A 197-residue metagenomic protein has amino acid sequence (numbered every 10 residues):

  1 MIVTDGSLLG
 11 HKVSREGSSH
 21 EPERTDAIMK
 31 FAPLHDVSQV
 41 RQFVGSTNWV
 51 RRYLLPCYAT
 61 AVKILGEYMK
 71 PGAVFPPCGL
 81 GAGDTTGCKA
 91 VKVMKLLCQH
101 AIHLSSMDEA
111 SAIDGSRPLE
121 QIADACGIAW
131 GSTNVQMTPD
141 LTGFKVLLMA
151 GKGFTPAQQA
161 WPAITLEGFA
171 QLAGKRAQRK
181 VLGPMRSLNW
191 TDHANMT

Functional and structural regions predicted by a protein language model:
M1-A110, P118: C-terminal reverse transcriptase regions that engage the nucleic-acid substrate
G17, P118-E120, V146, R179 (+1 more regions): Beta-sheet entry/capping signal
V50-R51, T165-M185: Metal-dependent nuclease catalytic cores in nucleic-acid-processing enzymes, especially RNase H-like/related
R52, I122-T138: Acidic, metal-ligating active-site segments
Q99-M107, T155, R176-K180: Conserved helix-loop functional segments at active or binding sites
S116-G127, Q171: Two-metal-ion RNase H-like nuclease active-site motif
P139-F169, R176, D192-T197: A short, polar/acidic, helix/strand-boundary loop motif
